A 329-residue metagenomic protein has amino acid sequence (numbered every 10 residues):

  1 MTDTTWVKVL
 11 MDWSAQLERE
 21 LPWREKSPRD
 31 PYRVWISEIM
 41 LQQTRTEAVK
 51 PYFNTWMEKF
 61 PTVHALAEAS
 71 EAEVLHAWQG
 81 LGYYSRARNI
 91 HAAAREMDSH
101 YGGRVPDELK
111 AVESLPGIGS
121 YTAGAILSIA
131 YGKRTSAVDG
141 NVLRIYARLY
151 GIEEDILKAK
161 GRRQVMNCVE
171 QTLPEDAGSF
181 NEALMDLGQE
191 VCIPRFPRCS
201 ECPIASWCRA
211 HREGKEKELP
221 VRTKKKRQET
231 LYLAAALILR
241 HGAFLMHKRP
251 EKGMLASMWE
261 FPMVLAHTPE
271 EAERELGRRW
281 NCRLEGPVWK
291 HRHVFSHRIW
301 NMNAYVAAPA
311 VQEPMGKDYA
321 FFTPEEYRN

Functional and structural regions predicted by a protein language model:
M1-E25, Q189-N329: Intrinsically disordered, low-complexity, charged terminal extensions of DNA damage-control enzymes
D3-S200, I204-E213, K217: Catalytic cores of DNA base-excision repair glycosylases
